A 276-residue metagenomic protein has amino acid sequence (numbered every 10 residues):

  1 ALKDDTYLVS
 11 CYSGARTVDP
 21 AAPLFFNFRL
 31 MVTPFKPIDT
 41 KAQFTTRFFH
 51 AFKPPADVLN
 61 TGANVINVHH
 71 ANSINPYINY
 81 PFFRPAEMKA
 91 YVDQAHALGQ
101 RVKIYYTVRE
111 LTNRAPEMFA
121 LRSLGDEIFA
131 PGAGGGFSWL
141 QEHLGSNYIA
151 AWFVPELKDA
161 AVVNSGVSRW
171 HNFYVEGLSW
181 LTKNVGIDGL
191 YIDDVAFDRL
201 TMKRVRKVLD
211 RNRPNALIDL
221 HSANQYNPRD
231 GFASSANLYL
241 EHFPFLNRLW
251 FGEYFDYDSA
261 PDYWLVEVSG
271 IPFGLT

Functional and structural regions predicted by a protein language model:
A1-V108: Carbohydrate-recognition beta-sandwich/jelly-roll modules in extracellular/periplasmic carbohydrate-active proteins
A51-A56, A86-A90, P131-H143, E176-G177 (+1 more regions): Alpha-helical scaffolding within the catalytic cores of extracellular/periplasmic polymer-degrading hydrolases
A51-T61, N67, A95, S165-Q225: Active-site and adjacent substrate-binding regions of carbohydrate-active enzymes
A71-I74, R109-L111, A196-D198, N224-Y226: Solvent-exposed loop/turn segments at secondary-structure junctions within structured extracellular/periplasmic domains
A71-I78, D159-N164, G186-L190: Glycine- and acidic
Y77-Y80, R114-E117, D198-R206, R229-F232: A short acidic (Asp/Glu
I104-V185, G252: Active-site-adjacent "subsite" loops/lids of carbohydrate-active enzymes
L124-E156, N212-T276: Glycan-recognition surfaces
